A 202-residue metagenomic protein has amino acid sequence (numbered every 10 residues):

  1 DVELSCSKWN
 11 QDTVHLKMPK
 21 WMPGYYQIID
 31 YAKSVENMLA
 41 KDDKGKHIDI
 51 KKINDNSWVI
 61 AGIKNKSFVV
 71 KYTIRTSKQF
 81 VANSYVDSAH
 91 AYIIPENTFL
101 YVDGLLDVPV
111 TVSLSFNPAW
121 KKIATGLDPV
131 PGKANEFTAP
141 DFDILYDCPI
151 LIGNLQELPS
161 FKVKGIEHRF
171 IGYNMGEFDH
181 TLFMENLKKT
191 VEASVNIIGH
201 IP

Functional and structural regions predicted by a protein language model:
D1-W21: Early extracytoplasmic/domain-onset interaction patches
P19-K20, Q27, E36: Peripheral terminal and inter-domain segments
W21-G24, I53-D55: N-terminal post-signal-peptidase region of extra-cytosolic proteins
D30-N37, K41-P202: Non-catalytic architectural context of zinc metalloproteases
